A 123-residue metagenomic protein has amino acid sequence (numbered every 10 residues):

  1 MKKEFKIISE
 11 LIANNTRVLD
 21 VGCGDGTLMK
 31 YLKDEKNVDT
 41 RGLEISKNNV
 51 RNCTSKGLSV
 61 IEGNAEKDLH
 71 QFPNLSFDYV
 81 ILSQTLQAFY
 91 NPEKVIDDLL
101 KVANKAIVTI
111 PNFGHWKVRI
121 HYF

Functional and structural regions predicted by a protein language model:
M1-N15: Conserved alpha-helix/loop element of class I SAM-dependent methyltransferases that forms part of the SAM/SAH-binding
G22-G24: Class I SAM-dependent methyltransferase "Motif I" SAM/SAH-binding loop
G26, K30: Glycine-rich SAM-binding Motif I of class I
Y31-D68: Class I SAM-dependent methyltransferase SAM/SAH-binding core
Q71-Y79: A short acidic, Gly/Pro-enriched loop at the edge of an enzyme's catalytic core that lines a small-molecule cofactor
Y79-N91: A short SAM/SAH-binding and catalytic strip from SAM-dependent methyltransferases
K94-I107: A short glycine-rich, Lys/Arg-flanked "PGG" loop and its adjoining helix->strand segment in the class I
V108-F123: Conserved class I S-adenosyl-L-methionine
